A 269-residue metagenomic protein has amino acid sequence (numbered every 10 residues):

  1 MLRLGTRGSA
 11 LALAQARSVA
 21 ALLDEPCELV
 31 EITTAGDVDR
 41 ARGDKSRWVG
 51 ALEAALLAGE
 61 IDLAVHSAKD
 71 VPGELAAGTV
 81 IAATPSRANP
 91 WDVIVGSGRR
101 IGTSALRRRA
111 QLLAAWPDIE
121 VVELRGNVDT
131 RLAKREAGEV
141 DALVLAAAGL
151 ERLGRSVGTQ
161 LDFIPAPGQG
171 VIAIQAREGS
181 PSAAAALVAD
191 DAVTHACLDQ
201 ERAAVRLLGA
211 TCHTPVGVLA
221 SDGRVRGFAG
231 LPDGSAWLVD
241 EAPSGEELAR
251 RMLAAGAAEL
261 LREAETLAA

Functional and structural regions predicted by a protein language model:
M1-T34, D39-K45, V49, A114-A269: Small-molecule-sensing regulatory modules
G36-R40, A64, P72-L75: Short active-site-adjacent helix-start/loop capping segments
R40-H66: Short, structured active-site "lid" loops
V65-V71, I81, L161-D162, V205-L207: Intrinsically disordered, low-complexity boundary segments flanking structured domains
A68-V122, P181: A conserved helix-loop-strand patch within extracytoplasmic ligand-binding domains of the periplasmic binding
